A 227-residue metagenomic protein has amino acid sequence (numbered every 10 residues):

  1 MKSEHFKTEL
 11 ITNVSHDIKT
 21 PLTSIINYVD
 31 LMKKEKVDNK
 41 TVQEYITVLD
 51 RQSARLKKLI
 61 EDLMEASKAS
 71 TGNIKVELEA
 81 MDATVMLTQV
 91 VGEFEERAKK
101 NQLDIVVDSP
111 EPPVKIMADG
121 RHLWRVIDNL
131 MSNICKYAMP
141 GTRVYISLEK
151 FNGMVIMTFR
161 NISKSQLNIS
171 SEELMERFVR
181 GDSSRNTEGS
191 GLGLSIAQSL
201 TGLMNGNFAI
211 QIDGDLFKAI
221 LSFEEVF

Functional and structural regions predicted by a protein language model:
T71-V76, K115-A118: Conserved micro-motifs of the catalytic ATP-binding
E77-M81, K99, D104-V114: Conserved catalytic submotifs in the C-terminal HATPase_c
E77-V91: A conserved beta-strand-to-alpha-helix junction within the catalytic ATP-binding
I134-C135: Short helix-loop "hinge" at the ATP-lid/N-box region of the Bergerat-fold HATPase_c
G141-G153: Short beta-strand/loop element within the Bergerat-fold HATPase_c
Q166-R180: Short conserved segment of the HATPase_c
N205-G214: Glycine-rich ATP-binding loops of the HATPase_c
